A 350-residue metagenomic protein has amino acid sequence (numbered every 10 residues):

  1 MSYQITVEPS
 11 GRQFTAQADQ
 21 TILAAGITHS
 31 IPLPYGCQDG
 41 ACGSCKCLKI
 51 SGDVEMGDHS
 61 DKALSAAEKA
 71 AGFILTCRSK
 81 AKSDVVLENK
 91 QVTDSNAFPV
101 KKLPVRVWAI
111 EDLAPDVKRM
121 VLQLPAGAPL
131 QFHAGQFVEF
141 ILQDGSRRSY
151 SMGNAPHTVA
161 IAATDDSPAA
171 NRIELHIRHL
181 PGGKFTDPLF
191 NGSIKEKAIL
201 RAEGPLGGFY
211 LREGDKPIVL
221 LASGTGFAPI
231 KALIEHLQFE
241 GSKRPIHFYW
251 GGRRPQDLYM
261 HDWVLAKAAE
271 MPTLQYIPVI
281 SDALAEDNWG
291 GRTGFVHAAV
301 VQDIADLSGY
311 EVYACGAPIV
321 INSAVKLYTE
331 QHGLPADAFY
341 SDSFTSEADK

Functional and structural regions predicted by a protein language model:
M1-I5, K101-R106, I173: Short structural boundary motif marking the start of a folded domain
M1-S79, D84-V85, P245-K350: Reductase modules of NAD(P)H-dependent flavoproteins
I50-D53, K90-V92, Q143, P205: Short, surface-exposed secondary-structure boundary micro-motifs
F73-A97, A198-L200: Short, structured interface segments
N96-V105, D144-R147, G290: Short coil-to-beta-strand transition motifs
W108-E111, D116-L220, L233-F239, R254 (+2 more regions): FAD-binding FR-type
G135, G226, A317: Short, conserved phosphate/pyrophosphate- and ester-handling motifs at nucleotide-, phospho-/glycolipid
